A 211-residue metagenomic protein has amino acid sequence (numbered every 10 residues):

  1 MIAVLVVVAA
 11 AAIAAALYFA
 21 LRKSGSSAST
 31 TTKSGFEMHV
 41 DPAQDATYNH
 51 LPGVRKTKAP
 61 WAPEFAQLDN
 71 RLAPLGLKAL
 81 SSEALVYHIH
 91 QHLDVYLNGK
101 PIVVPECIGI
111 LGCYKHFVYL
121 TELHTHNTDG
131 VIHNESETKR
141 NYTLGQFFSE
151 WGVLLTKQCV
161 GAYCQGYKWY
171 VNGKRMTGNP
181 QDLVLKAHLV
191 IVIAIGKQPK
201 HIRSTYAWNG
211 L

Functional and structural regions predicted by a protein language model:
A3-V7, A14-L211: Ubiquitin-like/PB1-type beta-grasp interaction modules and other compact soluble beta-rich domains
